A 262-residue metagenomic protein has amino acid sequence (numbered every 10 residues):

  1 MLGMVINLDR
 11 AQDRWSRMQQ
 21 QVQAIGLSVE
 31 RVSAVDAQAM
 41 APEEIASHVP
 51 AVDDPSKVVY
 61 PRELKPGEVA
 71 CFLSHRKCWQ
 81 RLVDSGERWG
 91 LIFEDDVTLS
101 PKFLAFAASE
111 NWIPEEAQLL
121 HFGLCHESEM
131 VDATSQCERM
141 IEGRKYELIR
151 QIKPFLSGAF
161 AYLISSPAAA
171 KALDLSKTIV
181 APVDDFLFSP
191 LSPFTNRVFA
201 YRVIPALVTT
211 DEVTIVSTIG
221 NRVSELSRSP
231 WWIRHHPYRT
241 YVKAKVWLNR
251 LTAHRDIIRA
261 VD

Functional and structural regions predicted by a protein language model:
M1-F93, V97-D262: An acidic/histidine-cluster motif and surrounding catalytic segment that typifies divalent-metal-assisted enzyme active
